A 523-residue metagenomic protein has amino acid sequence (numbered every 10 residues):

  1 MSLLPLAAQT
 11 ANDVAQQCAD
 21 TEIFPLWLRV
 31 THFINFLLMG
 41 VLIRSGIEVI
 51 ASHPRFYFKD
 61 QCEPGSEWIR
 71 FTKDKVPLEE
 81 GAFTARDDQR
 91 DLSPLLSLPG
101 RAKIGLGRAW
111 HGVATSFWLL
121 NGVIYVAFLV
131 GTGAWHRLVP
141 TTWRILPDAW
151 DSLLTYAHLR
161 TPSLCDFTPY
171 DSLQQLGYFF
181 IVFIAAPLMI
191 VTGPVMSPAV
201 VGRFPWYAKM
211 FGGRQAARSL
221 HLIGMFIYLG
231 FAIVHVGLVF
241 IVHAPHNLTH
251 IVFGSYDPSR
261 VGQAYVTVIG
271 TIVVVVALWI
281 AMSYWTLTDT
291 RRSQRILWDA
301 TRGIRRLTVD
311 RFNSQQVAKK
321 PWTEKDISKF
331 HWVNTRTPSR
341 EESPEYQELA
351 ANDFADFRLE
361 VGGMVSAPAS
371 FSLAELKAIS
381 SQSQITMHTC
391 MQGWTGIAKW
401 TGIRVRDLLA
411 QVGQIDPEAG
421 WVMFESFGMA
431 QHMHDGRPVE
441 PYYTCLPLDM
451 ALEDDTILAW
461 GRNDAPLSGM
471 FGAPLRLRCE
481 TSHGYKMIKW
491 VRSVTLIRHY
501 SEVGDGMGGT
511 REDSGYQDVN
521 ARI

Functional and structural regions predicted by a protein language model:
M1-R311, I523: Membrane-embedded alpha-helical bundles that constitute the cytochrome b-like, heme-associated redox core of multi-pass
S2-A19, H243-N352, L359, Q411-I523: Extended, aromatic/histidine-rich regions of cofactor-dependent oxidoreductases associated with respiratory
N35-L37, I184-A185, I223, F354-A355 (+4 more regions): Short, well-ordered loop/turn elements at secondary-structure boundaries
P99-I104, S372-A374, R406: Short acidic (Asp/Glu) patches
A109, S116-T141, T155-H158, M387-M429: Extracellular-facing segments of soluble proteins and assemblies that are Gly/Ser/Thr-biased and enriched in aromatics
H111, Q174-I184, H221, D353 (+7 more regions): His-enriched metal-coordination microenvironments in redox/metal-binding proteins
E348-W400: A glycine-rich, hydrophobic loop/mini-helix early in the fold
